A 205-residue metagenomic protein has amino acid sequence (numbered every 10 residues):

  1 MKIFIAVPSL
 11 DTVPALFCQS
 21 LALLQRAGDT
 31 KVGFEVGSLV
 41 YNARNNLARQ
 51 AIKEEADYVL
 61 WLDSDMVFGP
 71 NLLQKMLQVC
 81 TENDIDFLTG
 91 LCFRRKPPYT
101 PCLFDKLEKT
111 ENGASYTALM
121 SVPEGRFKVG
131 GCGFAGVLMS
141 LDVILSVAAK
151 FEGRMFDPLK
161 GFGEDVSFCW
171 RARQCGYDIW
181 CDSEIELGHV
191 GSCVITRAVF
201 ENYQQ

Functional and structural regions predicted by a protein language model:
M1-F4, D142, S146-Q205: C-terminal catalytic/acceptor-binding lobe
M1-N42: N-proximal low-complexity "stem/linker" segments adjacent to membrane-targeting elements
P8, A27, D65, Q74-V79: Polar low-complexity intrinsically disordered regions
N45-Y58: Active-site nucleotide-sugar/metal-binding loop of Leloir-type enzymes
A48, G69-M155: Conserved catalytic core of nucleotide-sugar-dependent glycosyltransferases
A56, N83-I85, Y177: Short, high-confidence coil segments that cap the C-terminus of an alpha-helix and link into the following beta-strand
A56-V67: Short beta-strand-to-loop acidic/aromatic patch adjacent to the donor-nucleotide binding site
